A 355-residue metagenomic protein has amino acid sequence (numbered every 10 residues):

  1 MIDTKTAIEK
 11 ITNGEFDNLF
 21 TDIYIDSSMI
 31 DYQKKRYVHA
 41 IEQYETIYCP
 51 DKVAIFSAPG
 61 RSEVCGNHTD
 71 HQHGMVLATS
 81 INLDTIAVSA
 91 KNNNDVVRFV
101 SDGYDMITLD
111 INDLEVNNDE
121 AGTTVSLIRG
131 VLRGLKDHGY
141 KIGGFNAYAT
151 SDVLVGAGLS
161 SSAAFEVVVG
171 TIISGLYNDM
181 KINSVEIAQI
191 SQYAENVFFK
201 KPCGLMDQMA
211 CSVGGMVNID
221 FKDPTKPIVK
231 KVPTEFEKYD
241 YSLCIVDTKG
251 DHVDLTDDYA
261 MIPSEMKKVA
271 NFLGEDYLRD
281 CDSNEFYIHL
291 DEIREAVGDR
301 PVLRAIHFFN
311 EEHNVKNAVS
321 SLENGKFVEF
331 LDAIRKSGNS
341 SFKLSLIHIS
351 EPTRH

Functional and structural regions predicted by a protein language model:
M1-R61, I86, A90, N94-A121 (+2 more regions): C-terminal nucleotide
A58-H73, D152-V169: Glycine/serine-rich anion-binding loops at beta->alpha junctions that coordinate negatively charged ligand groups
M75-N94, V213: Structural signature of FAD isoalloxazine-binding scaffolds in flavoprotein oxidoreductases
S80-N82, L159-D179: DPxDG-like acidic metal-binding loop motif
L132-L154: Glycine- and acidic-rich phosphate- and metal-coordinating loops
D137-F145, I173-I187: Phosphate-handling active-site elements
D179-P227, V232, I334-S337, S341: Alpha/beta catalytic cores of group-transfer enzymes, especially the acyltransferase/condensing modules of polyketide
